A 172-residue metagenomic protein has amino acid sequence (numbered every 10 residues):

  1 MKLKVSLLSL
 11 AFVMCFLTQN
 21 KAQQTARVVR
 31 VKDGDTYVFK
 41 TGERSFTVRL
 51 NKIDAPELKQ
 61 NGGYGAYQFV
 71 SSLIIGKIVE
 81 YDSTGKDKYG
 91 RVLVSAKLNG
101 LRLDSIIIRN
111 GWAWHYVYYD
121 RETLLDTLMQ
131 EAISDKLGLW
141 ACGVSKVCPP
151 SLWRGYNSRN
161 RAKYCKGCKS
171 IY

Functional and structural regions predicted by a protein language model:
M1-L7: Bacterial N-terminal signal peptides that target proteins for export
S6, L17-Y172: Small beta-barrel nucleic-acid-binding modules, primarily SNase/OB-fold domains and secondarily Tudor-like barrels
S9-C15: Bacterial N-terminal signal peptides
